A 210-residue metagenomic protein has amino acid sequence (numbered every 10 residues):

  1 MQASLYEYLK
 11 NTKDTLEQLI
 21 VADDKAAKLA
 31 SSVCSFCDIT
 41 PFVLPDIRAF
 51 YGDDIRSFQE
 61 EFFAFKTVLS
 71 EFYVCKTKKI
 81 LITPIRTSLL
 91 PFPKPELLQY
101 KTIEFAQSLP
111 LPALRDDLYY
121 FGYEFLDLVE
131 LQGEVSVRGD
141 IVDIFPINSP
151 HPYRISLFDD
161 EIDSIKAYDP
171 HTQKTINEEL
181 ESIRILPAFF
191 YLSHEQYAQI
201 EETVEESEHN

Functional and structural regions predicted by a protein language model:
M1-N210: ASCE RecA-like P-loop NTPase motor cores that couple ATP hydrolysis to mechanical translocation on nucleic acids
